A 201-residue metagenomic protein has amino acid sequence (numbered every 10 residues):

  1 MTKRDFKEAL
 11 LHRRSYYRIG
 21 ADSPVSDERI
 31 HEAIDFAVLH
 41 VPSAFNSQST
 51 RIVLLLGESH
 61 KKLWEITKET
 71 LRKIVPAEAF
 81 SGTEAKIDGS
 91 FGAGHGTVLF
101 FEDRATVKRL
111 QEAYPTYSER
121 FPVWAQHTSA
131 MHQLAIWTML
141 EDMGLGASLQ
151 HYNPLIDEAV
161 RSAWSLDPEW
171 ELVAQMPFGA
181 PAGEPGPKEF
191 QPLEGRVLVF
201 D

Functional and structural regions predicted by a protein language model:
M1-G96, F200-D201: N-terminal amphipathic, basic helical "cap/leader" segment at the start of enzyme domains
T2-Y17, L172-D201: C-terminal helix-cap and adjacent tail motif
A37-V38, Y114-S162: Small-aliphatic-rich amphipathic alpha-helix that forms the alpha element of a beta-alpha
G57, E158-V160, L166: Short Asp/Glu-rich motifs
K68-E69, Q111-R120, F190: Short, surface-exposed, charged loop/turn segments at secondary-structure junctions
R72-V75, D88-G89, A163-K188: A glycine-rich helix N-cap at a beta->alpha junction
G94-T97, M143, A174: Generic beta-strand structural signal
F101-T106: Short glycine-enriched loops at secondary-structure junctions
